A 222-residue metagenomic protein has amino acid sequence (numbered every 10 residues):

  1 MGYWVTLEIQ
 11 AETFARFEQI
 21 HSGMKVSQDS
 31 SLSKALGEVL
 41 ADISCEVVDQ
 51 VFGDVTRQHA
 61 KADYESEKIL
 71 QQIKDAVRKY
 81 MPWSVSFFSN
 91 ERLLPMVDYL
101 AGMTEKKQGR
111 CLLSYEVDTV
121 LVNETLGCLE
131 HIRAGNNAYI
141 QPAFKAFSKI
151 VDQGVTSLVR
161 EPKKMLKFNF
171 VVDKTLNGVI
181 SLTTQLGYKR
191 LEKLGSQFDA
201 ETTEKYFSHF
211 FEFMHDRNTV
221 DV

Functional and structural regions predicted by a protein language model:
M1-V222: Protein-protein interaction and targeting regions used for scaffolding, dimerization, and localization
